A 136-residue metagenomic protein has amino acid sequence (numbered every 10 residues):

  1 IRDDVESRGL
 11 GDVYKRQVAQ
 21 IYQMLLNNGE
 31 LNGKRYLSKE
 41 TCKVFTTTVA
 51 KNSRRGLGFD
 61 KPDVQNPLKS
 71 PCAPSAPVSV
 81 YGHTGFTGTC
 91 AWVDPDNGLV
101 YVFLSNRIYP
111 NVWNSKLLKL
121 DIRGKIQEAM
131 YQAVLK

Functional and structural regions predicted by a protein language model:
I1-Y14: Single conserved hydrophobic/aromatic residue that forms the stacking wall/gate of nucleotide- or nucleobase-binding
V13, A91-V93, V100-F103: A short, well-structured edge-of-sheet supersecondary motif
K15-N28, G98-Y101: Alpha-helical scaffold elements that line and support the substrate/ligand-binding pocket of soluble hydrolases
R16-Q20, E40, R54: Generic recognition of short, well-ordered alpha-helical interface segments
N27, L31, E40-T41, T46 (+3 more regions): Short, gly/Ser/Thr-rich active-site loops of penicillin-recognizing serine hydrolases
L57-D94: Short, Gly/Ser/Thr-enriched beta-strand-loop segments that form substrate-interacting elements of hydrolase/peptidase
P95, V100, A129-Q132: Terminal, non-catalytic domain-edge segments
G98-R107, N111-W113: Short, well-ordered beta-strand elements
